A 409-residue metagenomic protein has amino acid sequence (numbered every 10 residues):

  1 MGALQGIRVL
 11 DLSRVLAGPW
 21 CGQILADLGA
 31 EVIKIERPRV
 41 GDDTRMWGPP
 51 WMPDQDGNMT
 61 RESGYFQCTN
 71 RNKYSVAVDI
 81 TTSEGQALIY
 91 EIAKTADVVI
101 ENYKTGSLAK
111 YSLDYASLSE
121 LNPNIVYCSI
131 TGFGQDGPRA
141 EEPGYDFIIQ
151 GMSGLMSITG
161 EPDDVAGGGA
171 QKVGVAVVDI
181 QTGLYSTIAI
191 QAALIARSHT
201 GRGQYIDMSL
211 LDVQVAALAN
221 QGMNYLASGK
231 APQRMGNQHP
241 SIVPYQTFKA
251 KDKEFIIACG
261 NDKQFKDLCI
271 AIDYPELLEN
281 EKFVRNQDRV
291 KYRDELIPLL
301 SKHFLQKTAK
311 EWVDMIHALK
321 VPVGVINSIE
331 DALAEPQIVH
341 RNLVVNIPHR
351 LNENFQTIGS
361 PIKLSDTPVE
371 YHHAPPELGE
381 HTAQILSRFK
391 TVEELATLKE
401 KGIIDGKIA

Functional and structural regions predicted by a protein language model:
M1-A189, A193-H199, E377, A383-A409: N-terminal helix-loop segment corresponding to the beta1-alpha1 unit of nucleotide/adenylate-binding folds
R39, F133-G134, L210-V215, D252 (+3 more regions): Glycine-rich beta-alpha junction loops
Q135, V165-A176, S198-Q214, Q233-P240 (+1 more regions): Conserved Rossmann-fold dehydrogenase catalytic segment
E161, G183-G203, A216-A227, C269-E276: Oxidoreductase and adenylate-handling cofactor-binding alpha/beta cores
G168-V178, K249-K253, T367-E370: Flexible glycine/proline-enriched surface loops and loop-helix/loop-strand junctions
V243-L319, V323, L395: Aromatic-enriched alpha-helical interface/lid elements that frame and gate functional surfaces
V284, N352-K401: Flexible, small-/acidic-enriched active-site or ligand-binding loops
A318-H372: A glycine-rich dinucleotide-binding beta-alpha-beta segment and adjacent secondary-structure elements that constitute
